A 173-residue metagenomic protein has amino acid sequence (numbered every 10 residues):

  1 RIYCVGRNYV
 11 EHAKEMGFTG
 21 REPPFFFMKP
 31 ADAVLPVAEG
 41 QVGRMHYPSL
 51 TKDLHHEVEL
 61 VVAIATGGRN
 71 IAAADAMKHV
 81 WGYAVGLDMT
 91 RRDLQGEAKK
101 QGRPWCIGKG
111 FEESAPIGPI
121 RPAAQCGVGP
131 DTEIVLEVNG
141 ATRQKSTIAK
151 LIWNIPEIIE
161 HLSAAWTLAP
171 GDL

Functional and structural regions predicted by a protein language model:
R1-W81, G86, G96: Extended, compositionally biased flexible segments
N8, H12, F18-G20, F25 (+2 more regions): Catalytic-pocket segment enriched in acidic/His residues
